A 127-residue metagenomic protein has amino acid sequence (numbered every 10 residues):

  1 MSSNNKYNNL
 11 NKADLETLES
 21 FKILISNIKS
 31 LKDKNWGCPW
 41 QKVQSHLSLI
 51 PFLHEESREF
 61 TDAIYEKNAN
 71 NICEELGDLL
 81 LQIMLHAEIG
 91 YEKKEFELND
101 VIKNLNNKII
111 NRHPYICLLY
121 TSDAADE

Functional and structural regions predicted by a protein language model:
M1-S3: N-terminal acidic, proline/glycine-rich, low-complexity intrinsically disordered segments
N5-L31: Charged, compositionally biased N-terminal leader segments and the immediate start of the first structured element
K12, E16, I23, S45 (+4 more regions): Non-transmembrane, amphipathic alpha-helical segments
S30-E59, A63-K67: Active-site flanking loop/helix segments enriched in acidic
L53-T61, Y65-E95, N99-N106: An amphipathic alpha-helical micro-motif enriched in hydrophobic residues with embedded/adjacent acidic residues
I110: Post-HExxH zinc-binding segment in Zn-dependent metallohydrolases
Y120-A125: Conserved small/polar residues in nucleotide/adenosyl-binding loops
